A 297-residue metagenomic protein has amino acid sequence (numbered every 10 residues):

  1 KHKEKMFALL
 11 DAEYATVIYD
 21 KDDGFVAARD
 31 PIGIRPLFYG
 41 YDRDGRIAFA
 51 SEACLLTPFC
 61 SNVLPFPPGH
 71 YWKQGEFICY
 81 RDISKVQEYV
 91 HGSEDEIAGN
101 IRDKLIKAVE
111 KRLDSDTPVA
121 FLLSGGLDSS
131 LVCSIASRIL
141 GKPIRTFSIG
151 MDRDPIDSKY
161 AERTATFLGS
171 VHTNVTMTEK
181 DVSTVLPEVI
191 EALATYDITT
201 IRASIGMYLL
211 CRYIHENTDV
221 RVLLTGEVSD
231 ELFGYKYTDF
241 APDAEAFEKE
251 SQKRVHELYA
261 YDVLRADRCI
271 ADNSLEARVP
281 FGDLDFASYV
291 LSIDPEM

Functional and structural regions predicted by a protein language model:
K1-L9, Y14-E96: N-terminal segments that mediate ammonia production and transfer in glutamine-dependent amidotransferase systems
D22-F25, P31-L37, R43, V86-M297: ATP-dependent adenylate-handling active sites, centered on carboxylate activation for C-N bond formation
